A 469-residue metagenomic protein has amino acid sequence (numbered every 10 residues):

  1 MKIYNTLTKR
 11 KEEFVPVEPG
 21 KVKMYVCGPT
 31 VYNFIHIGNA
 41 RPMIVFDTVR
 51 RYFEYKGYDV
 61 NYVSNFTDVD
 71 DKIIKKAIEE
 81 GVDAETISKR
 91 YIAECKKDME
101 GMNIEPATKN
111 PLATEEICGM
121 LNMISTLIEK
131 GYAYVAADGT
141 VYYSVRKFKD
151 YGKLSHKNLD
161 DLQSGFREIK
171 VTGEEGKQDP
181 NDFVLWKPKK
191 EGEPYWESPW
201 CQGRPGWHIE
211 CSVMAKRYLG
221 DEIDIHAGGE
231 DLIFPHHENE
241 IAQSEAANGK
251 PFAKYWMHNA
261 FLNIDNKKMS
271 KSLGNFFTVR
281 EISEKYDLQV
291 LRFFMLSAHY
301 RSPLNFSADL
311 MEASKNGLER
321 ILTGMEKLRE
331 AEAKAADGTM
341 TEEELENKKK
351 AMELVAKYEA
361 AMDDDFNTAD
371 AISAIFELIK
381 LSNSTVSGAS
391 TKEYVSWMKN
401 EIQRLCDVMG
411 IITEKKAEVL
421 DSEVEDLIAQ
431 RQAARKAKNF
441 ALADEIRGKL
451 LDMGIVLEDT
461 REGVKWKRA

Functional and structural regions predicted by a protein language model:
M1-Y32, D47, C118-R329: Alpha-helical recognition segments enriched in aromatics with Gly/Pro capping that present substrate-recognition
T8-E13, V17-E105, E462-W466: N-terminal, positively charged nucleic-acid-binding surface of large information/translation enzymes
Y58, Y132, I455: Short phosphate-binding/catalytic loops that engage adenosine nucleotides
F66-D70, I92-C95, E105-M120, D138-K147: Short, glycine/charge-rich beta-strand/loop segments that flank catalytic centers and engage negatively charged groups
A77-A84, T108-T114, C201, G229: The substrate-binding groove and active-site-proximal loops of carbohydrate-active enzymes, especially glycoside
K268, N275-A469: Structural preference for alpha-helix termini/caps and helix-kink/transition segments
